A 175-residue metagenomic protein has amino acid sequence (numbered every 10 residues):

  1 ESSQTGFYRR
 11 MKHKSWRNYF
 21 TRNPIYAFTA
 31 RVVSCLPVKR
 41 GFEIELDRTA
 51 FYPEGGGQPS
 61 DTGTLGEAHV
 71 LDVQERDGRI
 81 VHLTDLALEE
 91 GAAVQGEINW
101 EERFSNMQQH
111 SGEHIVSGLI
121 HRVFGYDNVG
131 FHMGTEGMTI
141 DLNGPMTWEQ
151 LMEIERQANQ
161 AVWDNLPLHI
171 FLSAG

Functional and structural regions predicted by a protein language model:
Q4-G175: A glycine- and charged-residue-rich anion-binding loop/surface
